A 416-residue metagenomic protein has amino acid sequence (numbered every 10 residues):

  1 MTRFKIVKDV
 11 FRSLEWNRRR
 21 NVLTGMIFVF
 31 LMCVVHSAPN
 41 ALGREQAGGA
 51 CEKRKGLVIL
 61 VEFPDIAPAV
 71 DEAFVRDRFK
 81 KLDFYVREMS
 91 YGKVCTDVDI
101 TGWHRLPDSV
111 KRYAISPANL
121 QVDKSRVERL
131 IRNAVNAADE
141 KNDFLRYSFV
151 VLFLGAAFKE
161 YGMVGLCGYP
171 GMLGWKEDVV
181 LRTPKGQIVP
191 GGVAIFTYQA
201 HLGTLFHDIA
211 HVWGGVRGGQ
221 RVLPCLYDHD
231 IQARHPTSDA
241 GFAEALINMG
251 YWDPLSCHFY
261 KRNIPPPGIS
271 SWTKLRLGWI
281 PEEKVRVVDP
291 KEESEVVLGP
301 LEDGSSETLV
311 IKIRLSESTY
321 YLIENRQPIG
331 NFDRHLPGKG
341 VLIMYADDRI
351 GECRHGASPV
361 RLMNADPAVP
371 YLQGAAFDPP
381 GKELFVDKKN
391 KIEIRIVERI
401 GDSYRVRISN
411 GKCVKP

Functional and structural regions predicted by a protein language model:
M1-R19: N-terminal secretory signal peptides that target proteins for export/translocation
T24-V34: Bacterial N-terminal signal peptides
S37-G43: Boundary at the C-terminal end of the N-terminal hydrophobic targeting segment
E45-A50, D123-V150, I311-R314: Surface-exposed acidic, glycine-flexible loop patches that form ligand/cofactor-binding and adhesion interfaces
A47-G49, K55-E62, A67-A73, E88-R105 (+3 more regions): Non-catalytic C-terminal accessory/binding modules of secreted extracellular proteins
A73-V75, F79-A134, E177-V179, Q199-A200 (+3 more regions): Divalent cation-coordinating acidic motifs and surrounding scaffolds that mediate Ca2+/Mg2+/Mn2+/Zn2+-dependent binding
F144, A156-F332: Extracellular hydrolytic enzyme modules, especially secreted metalloproteases of the metzincin/thermolysin-like class
F153: Aromatic-lined ligand-binding clefts that engage carbohydrates, nucleic acids, or primary amines
